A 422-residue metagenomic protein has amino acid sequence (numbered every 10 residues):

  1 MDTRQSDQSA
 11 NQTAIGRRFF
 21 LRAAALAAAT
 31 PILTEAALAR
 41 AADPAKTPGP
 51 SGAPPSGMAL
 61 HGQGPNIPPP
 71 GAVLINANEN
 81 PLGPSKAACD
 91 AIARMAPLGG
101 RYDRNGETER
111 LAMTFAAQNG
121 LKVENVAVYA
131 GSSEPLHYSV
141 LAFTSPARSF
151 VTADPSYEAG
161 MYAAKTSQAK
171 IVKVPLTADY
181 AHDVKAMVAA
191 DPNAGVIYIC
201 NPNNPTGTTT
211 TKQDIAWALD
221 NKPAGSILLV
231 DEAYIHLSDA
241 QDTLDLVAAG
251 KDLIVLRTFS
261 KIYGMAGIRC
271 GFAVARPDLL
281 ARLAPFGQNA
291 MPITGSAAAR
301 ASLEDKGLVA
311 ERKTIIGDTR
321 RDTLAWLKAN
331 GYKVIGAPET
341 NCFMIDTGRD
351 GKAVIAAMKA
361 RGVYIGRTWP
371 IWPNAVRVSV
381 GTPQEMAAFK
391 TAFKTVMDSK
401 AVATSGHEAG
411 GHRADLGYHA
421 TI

Functional and structural regions predicted by a protein language model:
M1-I15: N-terminal secretory signal peptides
P31-I32, A37-R101, A117, A181 (+1 more regions): N-terminal "arm"/small-domain region of PLP-dependent enzymes with the aminotransferase-like
S85, D252-I335: PLP-dependent aminotransferase class I/II
G99, R110-S149, S167: Phosphate-binding glycine-rich loop
A142-I199: PLP-dependent aminotransferase-like
L176, G317, A329-R361, D415-A420: Conserved PLP-binding catalytic core of the aspartate aminotransferase-like
V184-P192, P205-L228, E232-I262: Active-site pre-lysine segment of PLP-dependent enzymes
A357-R361, W369-I422: PLP-dependent enzyme catalytic core of the Aspartate aminotransferase-like
